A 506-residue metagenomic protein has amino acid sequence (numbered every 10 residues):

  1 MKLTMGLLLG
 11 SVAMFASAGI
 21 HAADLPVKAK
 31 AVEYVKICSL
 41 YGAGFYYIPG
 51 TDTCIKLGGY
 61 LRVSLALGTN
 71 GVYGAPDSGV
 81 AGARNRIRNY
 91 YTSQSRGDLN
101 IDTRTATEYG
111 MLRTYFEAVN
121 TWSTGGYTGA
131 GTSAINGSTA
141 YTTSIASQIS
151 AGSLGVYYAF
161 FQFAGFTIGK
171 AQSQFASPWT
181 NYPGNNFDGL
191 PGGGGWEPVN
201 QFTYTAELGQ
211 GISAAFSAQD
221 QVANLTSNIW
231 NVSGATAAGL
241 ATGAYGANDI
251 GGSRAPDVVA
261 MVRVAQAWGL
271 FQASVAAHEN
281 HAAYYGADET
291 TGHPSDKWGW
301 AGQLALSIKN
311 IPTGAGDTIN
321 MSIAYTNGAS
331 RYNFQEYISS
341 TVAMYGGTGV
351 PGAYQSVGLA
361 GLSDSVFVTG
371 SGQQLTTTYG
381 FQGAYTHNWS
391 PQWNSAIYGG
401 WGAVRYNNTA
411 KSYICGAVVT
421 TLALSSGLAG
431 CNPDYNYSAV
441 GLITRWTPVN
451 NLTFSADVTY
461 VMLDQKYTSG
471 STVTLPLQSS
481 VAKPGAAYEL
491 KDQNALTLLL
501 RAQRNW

Functional and structural regions predicted by a protein language model:
M1-G74: N-terminal periplasmic/intermembrane-space "pro-region" immediately following the signal or transit peptide
T4, A18, D492-W506: Outer-membrane beta-barrel "beta-signal"
V35, A66-S93: Surface-exposed strand-loop-strand hairpins of Gram-negative outer-membrane beta-barrel proteins
L40, T92-D98, V156-Y158, E197-V199 (+5 more regions): Transmembrane beta-barrel architecture of outer-membrane proteins
G44-L67, R86-A237, G252-L270, I308-N310 (+2 more regions): Outer membrane beta-barrel
N70-D77, G126-S138, S144-I145, A151 (+7 more regions): Outer-membrane beta-barrel translocator domains and adjoining extracellular loop/strand segments of Gram-negative
A267-V440: Detector for outer-membrane/organellar transmembrane beta-barrel domains, recognizing the amphipathic beta-strand
G470-R501: C-terminal beta-signal and terminal closure region of outer-membrane beta-barrel proteins
